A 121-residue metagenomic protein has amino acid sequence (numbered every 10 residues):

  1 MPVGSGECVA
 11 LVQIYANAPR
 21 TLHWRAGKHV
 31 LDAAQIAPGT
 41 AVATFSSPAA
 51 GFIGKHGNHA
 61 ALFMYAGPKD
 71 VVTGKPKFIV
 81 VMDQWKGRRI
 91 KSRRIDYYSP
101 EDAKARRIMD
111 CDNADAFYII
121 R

Functional and structural regions predicted by a protein language model:
M1-H59, Y65-A66: Secreted/periplasmic proteins that engage bacterial cell-wall peptidoglycan
M64-R121: Aromatic- and glycine-rich peptidoglycan recognition patches
